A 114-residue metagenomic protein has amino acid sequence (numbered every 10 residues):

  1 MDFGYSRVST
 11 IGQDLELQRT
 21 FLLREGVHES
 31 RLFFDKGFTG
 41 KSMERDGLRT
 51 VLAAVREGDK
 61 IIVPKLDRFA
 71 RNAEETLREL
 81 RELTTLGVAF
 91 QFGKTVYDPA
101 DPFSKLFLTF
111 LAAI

Functional and structural regions predicted by a protein language model:
M1-I114: Short, structured surface patches at the beginning of a domain
